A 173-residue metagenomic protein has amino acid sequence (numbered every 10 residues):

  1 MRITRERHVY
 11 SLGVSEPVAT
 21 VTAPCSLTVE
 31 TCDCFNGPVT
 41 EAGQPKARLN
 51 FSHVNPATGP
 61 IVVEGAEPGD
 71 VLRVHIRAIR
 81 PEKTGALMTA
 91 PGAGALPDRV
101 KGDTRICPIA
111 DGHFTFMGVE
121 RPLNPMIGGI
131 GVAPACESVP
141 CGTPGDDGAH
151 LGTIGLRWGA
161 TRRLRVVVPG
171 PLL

Functional and structural regions predicted by a protein language model:
M1-L49: N-terminal, Lys/Arg-enriched amphipathic/low-complexity engagement segments that precede the first folded domain
R2-G13, N50-T58, V139-D147: Short, structured beta-strand/loop micro-motifs enriched in basic residues and often containing a Trp
T20-V21, G65, G155: Residue-level "contact hotspot" at macromolecular interaction interfaces
P24, A66-G69, G159: Loop/turn positions that initiate beta-strands
V29, V71-V74, L164: A generic structural signal for residues embedded in beta-strands
C34-P45, I79-T89, G170-L173: Short, Lys/Arg- and Gly-enriched loop/turn segments at beta-strand edges
T40-V54, T58, G85-D98: Short, compositionally biased
A78-W158, R163: Intrinsically disordered, low-complexity linker/loop segments enriched in Gly/Pro and charged/polar residues
